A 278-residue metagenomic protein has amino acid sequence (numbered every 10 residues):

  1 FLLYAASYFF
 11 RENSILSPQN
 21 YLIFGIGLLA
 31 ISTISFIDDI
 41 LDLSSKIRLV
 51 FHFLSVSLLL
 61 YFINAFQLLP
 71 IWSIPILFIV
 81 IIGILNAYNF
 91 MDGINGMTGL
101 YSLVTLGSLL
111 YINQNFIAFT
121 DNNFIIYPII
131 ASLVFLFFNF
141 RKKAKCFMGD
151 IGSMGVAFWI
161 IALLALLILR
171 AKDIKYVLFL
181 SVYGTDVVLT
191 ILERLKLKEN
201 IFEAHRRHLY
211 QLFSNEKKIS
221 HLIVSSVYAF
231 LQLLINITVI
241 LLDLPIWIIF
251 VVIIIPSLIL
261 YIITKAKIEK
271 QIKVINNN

Functional and structural regions predicted by a protein language model:
F1-V188: "…together with the soluble PPM/PP2C metallo-phosphatase catalytic core" -> "…together with the soluble PPM/PP2C
L29, L189-L222: Cytosolic, membrane-interface loops and tails of multi-pass inner-membrane proteins
D39-D42, K218-I219, L244: Membrane interface segments of multi-pass transport proteins and intramembrane proteases
V134, L233-T238, L258-L260: Aromatic-anchored segments of alpha-helical transmembrane domains
K142, L195, I262-N277: Membrane-interface capping segments at transmembrane-helix boundaries
I151, I219-A229: Select subsegments of transmembrane alpha-helices in polytopic membrane proteins, especially boundary-proximal
Y228-I246: Alpha-helical transmembrane segments and their membrane-interface junctions in multi-pass membrane proteins
I246-I262: Small-residue-rich transmembrane alpha-helices that serve as helix-helix interface/gating elements in multipass
